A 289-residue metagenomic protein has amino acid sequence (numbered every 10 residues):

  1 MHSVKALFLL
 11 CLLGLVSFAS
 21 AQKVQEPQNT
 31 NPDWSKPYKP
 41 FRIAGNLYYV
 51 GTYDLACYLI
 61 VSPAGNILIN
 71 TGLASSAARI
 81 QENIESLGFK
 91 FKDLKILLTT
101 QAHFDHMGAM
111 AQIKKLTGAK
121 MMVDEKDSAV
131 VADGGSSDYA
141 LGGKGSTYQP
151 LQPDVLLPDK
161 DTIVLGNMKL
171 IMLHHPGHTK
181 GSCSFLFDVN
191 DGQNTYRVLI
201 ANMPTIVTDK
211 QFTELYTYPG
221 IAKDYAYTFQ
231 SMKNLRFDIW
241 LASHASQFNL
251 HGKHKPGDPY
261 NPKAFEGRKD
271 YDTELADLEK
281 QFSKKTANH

Functional and structural regions predicted by a protein language model:
L7-S17: Bacterial N-terminal signal peptides
A19-A21: Boundary at the C-terminal end of the N-terminal hydrophobic targeting segment
K23-Q28, K36-Y38, R42-A44, D93 (+4 more regions): Metallo-beta-lactamase
D33-L87, F91, F185-I206: Conserved beta-strand hairpin/beta-sheet module of binuclear metal-dependent hydrolase folds, prominently
N46, I60, N70, I80 (+7 more regions): Divalent metal-coordination and catalytic microenvironments
L47, S75-A78, E85-T162, Y260 (+2 more regions): Active-site HxH/HxHxD metal-binding segment of metal-dependent hydrolases
L73-S75, P153, K160-L165, K169-F265 (+1 more regions): Metallo-beta-lactamase
E266-H289: C-terminal regulatory/interaction regions
